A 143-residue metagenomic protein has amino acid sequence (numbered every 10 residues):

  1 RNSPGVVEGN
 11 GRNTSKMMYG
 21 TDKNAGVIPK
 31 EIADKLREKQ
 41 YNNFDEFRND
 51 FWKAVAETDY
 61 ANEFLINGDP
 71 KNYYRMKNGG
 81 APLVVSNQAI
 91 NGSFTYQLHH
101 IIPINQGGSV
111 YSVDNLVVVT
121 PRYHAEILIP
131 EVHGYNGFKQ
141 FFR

Functional and structural regions predicted by a protein language model:
R1-Q97, I102-R143: Nuclease and nuclease-like effector domains acting on nucleic acids or nucleotide cofactors
